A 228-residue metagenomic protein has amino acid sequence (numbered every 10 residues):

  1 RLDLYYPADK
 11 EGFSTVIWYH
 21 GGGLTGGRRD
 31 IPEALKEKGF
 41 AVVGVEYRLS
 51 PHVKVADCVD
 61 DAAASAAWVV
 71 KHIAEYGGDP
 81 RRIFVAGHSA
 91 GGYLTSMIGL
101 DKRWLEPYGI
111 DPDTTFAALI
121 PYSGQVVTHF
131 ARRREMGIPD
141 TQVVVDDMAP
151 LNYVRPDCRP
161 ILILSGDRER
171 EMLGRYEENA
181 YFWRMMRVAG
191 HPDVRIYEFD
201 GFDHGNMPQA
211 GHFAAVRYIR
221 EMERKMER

Functional and structural regions predicted by a protein language model:
L2-E11, L151-R155: Short beta-strand-to-loop junctions in surface cap/lid or active-site-entrance loops
G12-G22: Short beta-strand element of the alpha/beta-hydrolase
V16-W18, V42, I161: Hydrophobic beta-strand anchors of alpha/beta hydrolase catalytic cores
R28-V45: Short amphipathic alpha-helix adjacent to the substrate-entry channel of hydrolases
A67-E135, V145-D146: Primarily recognizes the serine-hydrolase "nucleophile elbow" in alpha/beta-hydrolase and SGNH/GDSL folds
I110-R132, D140-R184, V188: The feature captures the conserved acid-bearing segment of alpha/beta-hydrolase catalytic domains
L164, A180-W183, R187-R228: C-terminal catalytic histidine-bearing segment of alpha/beta-hydrolase fold enzymes
